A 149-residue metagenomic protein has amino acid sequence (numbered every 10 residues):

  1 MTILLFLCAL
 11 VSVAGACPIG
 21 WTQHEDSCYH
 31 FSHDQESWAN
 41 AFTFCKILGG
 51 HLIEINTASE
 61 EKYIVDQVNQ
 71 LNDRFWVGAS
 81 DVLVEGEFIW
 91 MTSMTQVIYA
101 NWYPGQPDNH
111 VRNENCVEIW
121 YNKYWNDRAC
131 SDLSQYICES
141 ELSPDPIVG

Functional and structural regions predicted by a protein language model:
M1-G149: Extracellular, disulfide-bonded carbohydrate-recognition/adhesion ectodomains, dominated by C-type lectin-like domains
